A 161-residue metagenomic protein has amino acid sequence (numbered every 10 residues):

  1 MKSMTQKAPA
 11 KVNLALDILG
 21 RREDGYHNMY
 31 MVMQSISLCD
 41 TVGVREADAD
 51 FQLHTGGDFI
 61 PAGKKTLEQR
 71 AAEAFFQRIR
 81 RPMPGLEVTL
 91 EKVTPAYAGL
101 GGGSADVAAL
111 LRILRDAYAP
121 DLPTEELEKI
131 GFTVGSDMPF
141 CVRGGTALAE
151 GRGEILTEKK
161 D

Functional and structural regions predicted by a protein language model:
K2-K7, A15-D17, R21-M31, P120-D161: ATP-dependent small-molecule kinase catalytic core of the GHMP/sugar-kinase superfamily and closely related
K2-P84, P95: N-terminal beta-alpha supersecondary unit
K11, D106, D137: Acidic active-site catalytic centers that drive phospho-/nucleotidyl reactions and related ester hydrolyses
T55-G56, E91, R143: Conserved beta-strand termini and adjacent loop/short-helix elements that scaffold enzyme active sites in alpha/beta
F76-E87, I113-I130: Phosphate-handling active-site elements
V88-A96: Membrane-embedded alpha-helical segments that form the functional core of polytopic membrane enzymes, especially those
A98-T124, F140-V142: DPxDG-like acidic metal-binding loop motif
